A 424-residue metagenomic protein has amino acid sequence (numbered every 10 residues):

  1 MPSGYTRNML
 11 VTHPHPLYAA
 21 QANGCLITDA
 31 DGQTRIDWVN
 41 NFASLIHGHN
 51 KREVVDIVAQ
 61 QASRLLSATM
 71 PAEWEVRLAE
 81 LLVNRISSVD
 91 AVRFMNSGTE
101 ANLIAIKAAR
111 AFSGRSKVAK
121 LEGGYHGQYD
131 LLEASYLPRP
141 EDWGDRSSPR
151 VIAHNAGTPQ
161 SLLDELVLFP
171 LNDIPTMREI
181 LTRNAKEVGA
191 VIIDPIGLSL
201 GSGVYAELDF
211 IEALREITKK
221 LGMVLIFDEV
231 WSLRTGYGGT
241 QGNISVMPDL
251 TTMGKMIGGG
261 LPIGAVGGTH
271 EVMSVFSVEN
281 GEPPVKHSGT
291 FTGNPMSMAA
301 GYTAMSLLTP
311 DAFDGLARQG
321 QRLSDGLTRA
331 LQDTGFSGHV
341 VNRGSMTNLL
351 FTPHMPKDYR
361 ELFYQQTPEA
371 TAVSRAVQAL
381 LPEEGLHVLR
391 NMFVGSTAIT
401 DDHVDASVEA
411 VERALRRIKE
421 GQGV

Functional and structural regions predicted by a protein language model:
M1-V424: Conserved N-terminal phosphate-binding loop of PLP-dependent enzymes in the Aspartate aminotransferase
